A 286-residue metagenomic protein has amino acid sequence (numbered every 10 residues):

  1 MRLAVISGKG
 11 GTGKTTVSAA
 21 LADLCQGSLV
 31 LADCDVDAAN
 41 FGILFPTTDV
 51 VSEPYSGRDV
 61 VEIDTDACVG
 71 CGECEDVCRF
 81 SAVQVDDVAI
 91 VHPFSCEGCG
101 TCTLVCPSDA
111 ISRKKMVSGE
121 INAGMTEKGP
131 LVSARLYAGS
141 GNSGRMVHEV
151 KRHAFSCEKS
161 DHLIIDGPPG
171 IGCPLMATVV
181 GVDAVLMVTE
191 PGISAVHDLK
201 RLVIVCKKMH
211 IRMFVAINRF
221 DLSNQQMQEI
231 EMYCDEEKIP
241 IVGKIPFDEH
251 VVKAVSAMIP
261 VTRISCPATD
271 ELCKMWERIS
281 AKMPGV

Functional and structural regions predicted by a protein language model:
M1-C25: Walker A (P-loop) phosphate-binding motif
T12, L21-C25, T48-G70, S81-G98 (+1 more regions): Ferredoxin-like iron-sulfur electron-transfer modules
S28-G42, K114-I121: Short beta-strand-centered segment that lines the nucleotide-binding/catalytic pocket of NTP-utilizing
D35, S133-N142, E149-L175: Switch II (G3) loop of P-loop NTPases
V36-D37, G170, G192-S194, F220-N224 (+1 more regions): Conserved nucleotide-binding/hydrolysis micro-motifs of P-loop NTPases
E73-V91, T101-M116: Iron-sulfur cluster-binding cysteine motifs and their immediate structural context in ferredoxin-like electron-transfer
C173-I193, L199: Inter-motif core of Ras-like GTPase G domains
V205-V286: C-terminal lobe/tail of nucleotide-utilizing enzymes
